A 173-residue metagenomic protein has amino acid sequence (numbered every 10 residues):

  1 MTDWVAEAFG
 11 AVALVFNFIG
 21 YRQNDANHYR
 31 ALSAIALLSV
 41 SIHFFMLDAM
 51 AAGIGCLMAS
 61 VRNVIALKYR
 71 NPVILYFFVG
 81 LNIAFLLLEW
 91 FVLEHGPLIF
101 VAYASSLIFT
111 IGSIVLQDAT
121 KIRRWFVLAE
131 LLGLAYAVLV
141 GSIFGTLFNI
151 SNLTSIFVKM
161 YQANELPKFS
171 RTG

Functional and structural regions predicted by a protein language model:
M1-G173: Alpha-helical membrane-protein topology signature
